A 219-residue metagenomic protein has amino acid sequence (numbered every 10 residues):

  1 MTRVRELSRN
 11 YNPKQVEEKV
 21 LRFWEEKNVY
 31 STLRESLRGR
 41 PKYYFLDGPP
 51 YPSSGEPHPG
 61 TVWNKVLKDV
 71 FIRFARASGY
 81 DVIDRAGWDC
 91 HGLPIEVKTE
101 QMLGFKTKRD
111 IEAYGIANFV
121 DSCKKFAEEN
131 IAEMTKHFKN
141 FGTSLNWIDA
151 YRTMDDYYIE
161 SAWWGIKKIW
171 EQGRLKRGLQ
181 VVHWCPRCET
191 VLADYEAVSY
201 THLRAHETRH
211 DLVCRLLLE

Functional and structural regions predicted by a protein language model:
M1-R204, R209: N-terminal, positively charged nucleic-acid-binding surface of large information/translation enzymes
A205-E219: Positively charged, low-complexity/disordered segments
